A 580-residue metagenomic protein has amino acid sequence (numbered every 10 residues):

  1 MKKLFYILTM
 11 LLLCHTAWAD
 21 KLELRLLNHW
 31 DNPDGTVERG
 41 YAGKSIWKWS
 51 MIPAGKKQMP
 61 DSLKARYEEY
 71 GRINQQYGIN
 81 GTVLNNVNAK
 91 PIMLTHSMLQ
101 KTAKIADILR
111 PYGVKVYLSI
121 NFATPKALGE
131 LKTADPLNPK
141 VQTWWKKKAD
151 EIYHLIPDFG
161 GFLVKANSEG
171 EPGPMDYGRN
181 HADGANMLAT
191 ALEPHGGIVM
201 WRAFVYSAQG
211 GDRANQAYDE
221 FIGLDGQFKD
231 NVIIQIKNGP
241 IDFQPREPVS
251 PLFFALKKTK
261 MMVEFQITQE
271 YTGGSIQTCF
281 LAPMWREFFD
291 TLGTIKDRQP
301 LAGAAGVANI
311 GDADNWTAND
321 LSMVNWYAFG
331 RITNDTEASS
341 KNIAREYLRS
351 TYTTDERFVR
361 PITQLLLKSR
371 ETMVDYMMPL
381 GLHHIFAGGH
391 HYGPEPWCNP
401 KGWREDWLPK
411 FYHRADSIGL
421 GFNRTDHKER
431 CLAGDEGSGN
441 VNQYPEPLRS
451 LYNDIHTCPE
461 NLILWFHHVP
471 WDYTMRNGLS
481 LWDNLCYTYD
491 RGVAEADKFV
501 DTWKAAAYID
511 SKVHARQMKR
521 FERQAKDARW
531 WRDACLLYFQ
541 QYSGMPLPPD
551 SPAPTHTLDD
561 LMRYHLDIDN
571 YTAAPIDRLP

Functional and structural regions predicted by a protein language model:
L4-L13: Sec-dependent N-terminal signal peptides
C14-H15, Y177: Hydrophobic alpha-helical membrane context
W18-L163, E193, F280: Feature activates predominantly on carbohydrate-active enzymes
W30, K57-Q58, T133-R345, T351 (+1 more regions): Catalytic-core regions of glycoside hydrolase
I73, N85, L155, A191-H195 (+4 more regions): Structured segments of extracytoplasmic/periplasmic soluble domains in secreted or envelope-associated proteins
D297-P580: Catalytic domains of carbohydrate-active enzymes that cleave complex glycans
